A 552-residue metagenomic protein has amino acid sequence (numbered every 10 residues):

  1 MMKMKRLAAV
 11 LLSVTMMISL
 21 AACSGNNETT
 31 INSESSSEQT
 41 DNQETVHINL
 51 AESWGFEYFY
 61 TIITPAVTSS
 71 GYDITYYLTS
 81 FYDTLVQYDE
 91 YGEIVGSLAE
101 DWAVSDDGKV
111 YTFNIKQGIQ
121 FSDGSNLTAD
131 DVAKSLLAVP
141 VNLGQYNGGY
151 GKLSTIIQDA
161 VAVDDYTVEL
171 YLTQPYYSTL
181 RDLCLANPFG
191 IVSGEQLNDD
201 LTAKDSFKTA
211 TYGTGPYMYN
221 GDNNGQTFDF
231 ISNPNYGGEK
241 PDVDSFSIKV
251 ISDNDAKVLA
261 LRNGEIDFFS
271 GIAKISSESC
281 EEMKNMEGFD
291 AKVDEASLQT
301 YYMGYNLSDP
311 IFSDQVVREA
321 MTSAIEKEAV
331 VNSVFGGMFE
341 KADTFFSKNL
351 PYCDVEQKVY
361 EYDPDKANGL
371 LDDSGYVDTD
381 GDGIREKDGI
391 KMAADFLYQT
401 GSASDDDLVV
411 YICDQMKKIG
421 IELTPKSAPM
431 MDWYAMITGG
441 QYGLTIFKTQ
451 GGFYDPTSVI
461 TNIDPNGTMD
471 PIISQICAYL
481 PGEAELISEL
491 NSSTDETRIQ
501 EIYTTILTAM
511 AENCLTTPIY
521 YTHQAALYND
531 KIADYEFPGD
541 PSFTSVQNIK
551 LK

Functional and structural regions predicted by a protein language model:
L50-V104, L137, Y212-G213: N-terminal lobe/hinge region of extracytoplasmic solute-binding protein
S69-Y72, D89, L185-P241, S245 (+2 more regions): Gly/Pro-rich hinge or "lid" segments in bacterial periplasmic/extracellular proteins
E100-Q145, E169, I311: Aromatic- and charge-enriched surface segment that lines or borders ligand/interaction sites
G149-Q196: Surface-exposed binding/hinge segments that line and control ligand-binding clefts or catalytic entry sites
N220-I231, S247-D309, A320, N332: Extracellular/periplasmic solute-recognition and catalytic clefts
N224, V377-G451, Q524: Ligand/substrate-recognition segments at binding pockets and active sites
N306, K341-T379, T400-D406: Structural transition elements
A324-V355, S404-C413, I437-K552: Detector for C-terminal structural segments
